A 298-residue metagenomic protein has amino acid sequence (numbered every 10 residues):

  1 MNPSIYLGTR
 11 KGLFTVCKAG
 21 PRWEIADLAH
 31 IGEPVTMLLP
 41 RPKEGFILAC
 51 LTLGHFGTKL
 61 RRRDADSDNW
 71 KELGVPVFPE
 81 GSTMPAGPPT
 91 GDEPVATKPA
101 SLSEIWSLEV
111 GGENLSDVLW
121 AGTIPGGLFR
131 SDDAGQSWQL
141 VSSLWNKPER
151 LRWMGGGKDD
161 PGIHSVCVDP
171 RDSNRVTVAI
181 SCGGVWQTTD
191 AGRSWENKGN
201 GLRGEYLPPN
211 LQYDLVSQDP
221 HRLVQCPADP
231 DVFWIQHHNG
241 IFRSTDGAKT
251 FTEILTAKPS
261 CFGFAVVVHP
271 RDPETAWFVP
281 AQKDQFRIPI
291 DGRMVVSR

Functional and structural regions predicted by a protein language model:
M1-R298: Extracellular glycan-interacting surfaces
